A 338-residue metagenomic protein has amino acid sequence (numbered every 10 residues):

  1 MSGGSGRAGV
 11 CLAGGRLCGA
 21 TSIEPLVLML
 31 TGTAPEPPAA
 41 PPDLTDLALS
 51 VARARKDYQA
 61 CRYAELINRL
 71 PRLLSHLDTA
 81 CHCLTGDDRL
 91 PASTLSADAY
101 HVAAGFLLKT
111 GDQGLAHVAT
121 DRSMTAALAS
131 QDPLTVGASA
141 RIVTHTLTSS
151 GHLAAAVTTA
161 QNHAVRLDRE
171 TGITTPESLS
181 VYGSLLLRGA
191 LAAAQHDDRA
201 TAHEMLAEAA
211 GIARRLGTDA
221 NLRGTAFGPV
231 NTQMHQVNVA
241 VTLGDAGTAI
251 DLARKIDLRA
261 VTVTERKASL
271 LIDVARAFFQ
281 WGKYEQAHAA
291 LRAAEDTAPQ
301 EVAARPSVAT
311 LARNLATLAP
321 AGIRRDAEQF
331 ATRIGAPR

Functional and structural regions predicted by a protein language model:
M1-T45: Compositionally biased, long intrinsically disordered regions
P35-R338: Conserved binding/catalytic microenvironments
